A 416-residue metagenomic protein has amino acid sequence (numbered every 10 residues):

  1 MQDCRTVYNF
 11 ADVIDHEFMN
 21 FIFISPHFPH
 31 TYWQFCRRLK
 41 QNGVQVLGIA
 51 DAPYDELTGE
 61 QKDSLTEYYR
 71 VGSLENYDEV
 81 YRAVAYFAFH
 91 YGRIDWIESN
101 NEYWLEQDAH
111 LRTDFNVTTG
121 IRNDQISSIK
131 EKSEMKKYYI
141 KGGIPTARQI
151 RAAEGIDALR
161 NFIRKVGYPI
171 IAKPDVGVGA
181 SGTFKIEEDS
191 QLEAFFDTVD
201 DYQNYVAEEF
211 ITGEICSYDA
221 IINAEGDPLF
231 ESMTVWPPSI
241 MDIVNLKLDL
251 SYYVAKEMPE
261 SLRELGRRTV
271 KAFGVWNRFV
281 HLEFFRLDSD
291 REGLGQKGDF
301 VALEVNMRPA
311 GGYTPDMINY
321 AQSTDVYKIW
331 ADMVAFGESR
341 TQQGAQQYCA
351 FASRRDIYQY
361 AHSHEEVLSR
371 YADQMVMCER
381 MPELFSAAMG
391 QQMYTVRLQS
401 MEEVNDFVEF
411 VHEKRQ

Functional and structural regions predicted by a protein language model:
T6-Y8, I14, I329-Q416: Peripheral (often C-terminal) accessory segments that flank ATP-dependent C-N-forming ligase machineries
Y8-D124, S339, M401-R415: ATP-binding N-terminal substructure of ATP-dependent carboxylate-amine bond-forming enzymes
Y68-E75, I150-E154, F184-E187: Short acidic-hydrophobic, aromatic-tinged amphipathic segments that line or gate anion-handling sites
F87-I94, K165-V166, D200-Y202: Glycine-rich phosphate-binding loop signature in dinucleotide/nucleotide-binding domains
R112-G182: A conserved helix-loop-beta module that forms one wall/lid of the active-site cleft in ATP-utilizing catalytic domains
P145-Q149, P169-A172, S181-S217, S239-L250 (+3 more regions): Conserved ATP-binding module of the ATP-grasp superfamily
S190, E209-V275, F279, R286 (+5 more regions): ATP-dependent carboxylate/phosphate-activation module, predominantly the ATP-grasp catalytic core and closely related
